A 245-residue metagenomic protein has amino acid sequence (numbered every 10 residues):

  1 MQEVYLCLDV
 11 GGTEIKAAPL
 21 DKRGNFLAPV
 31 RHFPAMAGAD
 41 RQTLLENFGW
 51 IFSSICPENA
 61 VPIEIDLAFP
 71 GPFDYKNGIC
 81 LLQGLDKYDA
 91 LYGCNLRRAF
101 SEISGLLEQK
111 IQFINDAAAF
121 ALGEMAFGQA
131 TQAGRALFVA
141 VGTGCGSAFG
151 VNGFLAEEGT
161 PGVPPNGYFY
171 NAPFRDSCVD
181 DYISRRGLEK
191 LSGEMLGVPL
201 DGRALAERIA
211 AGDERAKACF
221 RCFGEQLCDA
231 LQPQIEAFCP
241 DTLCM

Functional and structural regions predicted by a protein language model:
M1-E64, F73-I79, F100-Q109, M125-L137 (+2 more regions): ATP-binding/phosphotransfer module of carbohydrate and carboxylate kinases, centering on a glycine-rich
D9, D66-P70, I114, F138-G144 (+1 more regions): Short beta-strand segments
I15-P19, C145-G150: Short beta-strand scaffold segments in enzyme catalytic cores
R31-H32, L85, T160: Short clusters of small/polar residues that mark proteolytic maturation junctions
P34-M36, Y88, V163-P165: A short acidic/small-residue loop/turn micro-motif
G78-G93: A charged helix-plus-loop insertion that forms the helical arch/lid used to bind and gate nucleic-acid substrates
K110-D116: General beta-strand structural signal in soluble alpha/beta enzymes
A121: Acidic/histidine-rich catalytic cores of soluble enzymes
